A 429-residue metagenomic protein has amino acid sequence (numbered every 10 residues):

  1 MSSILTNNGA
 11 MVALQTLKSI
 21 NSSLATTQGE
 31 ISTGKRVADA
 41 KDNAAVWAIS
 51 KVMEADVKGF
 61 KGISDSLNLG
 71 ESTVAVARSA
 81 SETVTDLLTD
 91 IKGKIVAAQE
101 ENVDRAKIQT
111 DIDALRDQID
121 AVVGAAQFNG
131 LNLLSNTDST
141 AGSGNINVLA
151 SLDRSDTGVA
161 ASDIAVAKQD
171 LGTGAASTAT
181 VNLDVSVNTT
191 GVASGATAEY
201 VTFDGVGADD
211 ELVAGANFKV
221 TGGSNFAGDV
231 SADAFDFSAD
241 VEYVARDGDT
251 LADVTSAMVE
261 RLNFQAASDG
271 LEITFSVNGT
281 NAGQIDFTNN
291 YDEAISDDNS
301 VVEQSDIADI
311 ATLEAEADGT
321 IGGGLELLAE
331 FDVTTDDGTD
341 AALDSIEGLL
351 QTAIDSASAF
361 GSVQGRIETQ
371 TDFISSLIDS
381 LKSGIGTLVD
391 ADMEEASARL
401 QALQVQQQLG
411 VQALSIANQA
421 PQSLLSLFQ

Functional and structural regions predicted by a protein language model:
S2-A10, R36-D39, N43, S50-K51 (+5 more regions): Amphipathic alpha-helical coiled-coil/heptad-repeat segments
S2-S19, S23, A402: Alpha-helical coiled-coil
S22-A40, A45: N-terminal low-complexity, intrinsically disordered "leader/linker" segments enriched in small/polar and basic residues
S32-G34, A55, E395-A396: General secondary-structure propensity
N129, L400-Q401: Short loop/turn microsegments at loop-to-beta-strand junctions
S383-S397: Charged, solvent-exposed structural "stalk/scaffold" segments of large extracytoplasmic/peripheral assemblies
S397, Q404, Q408-V411: Extended, low-aromatic, Leu/Ala- and acidic/polar-enriched alpha-helical coiled-coil segments that form the periplasmic
